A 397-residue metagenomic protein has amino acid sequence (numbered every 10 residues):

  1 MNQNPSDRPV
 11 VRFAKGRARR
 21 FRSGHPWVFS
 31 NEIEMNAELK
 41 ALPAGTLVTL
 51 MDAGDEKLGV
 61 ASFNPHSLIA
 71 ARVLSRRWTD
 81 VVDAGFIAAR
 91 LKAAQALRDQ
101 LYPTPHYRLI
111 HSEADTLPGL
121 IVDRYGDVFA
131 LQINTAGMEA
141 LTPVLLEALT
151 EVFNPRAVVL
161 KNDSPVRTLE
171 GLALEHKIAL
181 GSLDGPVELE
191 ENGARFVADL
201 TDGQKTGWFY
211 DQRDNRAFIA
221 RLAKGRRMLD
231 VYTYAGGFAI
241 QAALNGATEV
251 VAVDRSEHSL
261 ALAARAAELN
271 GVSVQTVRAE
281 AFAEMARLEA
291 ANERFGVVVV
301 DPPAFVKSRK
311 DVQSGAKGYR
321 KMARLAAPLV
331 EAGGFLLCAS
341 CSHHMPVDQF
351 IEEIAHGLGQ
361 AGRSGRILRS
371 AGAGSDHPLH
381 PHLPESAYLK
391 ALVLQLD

Functional and structural regions predicted by a protein language model:
M1-R124: Non-catalytic accessory regions of SAM-dependent methyltransferases
I110-D123, E139-F209: Non-catalytic substrate-recognition/targeting regions of SAM-dependent transferases
G225-Y234: Conserved class I S-adenosyl-L-methionine
A235-T248: Conserved SAM-binding loop of SAM-dependent methyltransferases across substrates and taxa, primarily the Class I
E249-D254: Conserved SAM-binding motif I beta-strand of class I
H258-V299: S-adenosyl-L-methionine
F295-L325: Mobile active-site "lid"/loop adjacent to the S-adenosyl-L-methionine
K321, F335-D397: C-terminal catalytic and target-recognition region of SAM-dependent MTase-like enzymes, primarily methyltransferases
